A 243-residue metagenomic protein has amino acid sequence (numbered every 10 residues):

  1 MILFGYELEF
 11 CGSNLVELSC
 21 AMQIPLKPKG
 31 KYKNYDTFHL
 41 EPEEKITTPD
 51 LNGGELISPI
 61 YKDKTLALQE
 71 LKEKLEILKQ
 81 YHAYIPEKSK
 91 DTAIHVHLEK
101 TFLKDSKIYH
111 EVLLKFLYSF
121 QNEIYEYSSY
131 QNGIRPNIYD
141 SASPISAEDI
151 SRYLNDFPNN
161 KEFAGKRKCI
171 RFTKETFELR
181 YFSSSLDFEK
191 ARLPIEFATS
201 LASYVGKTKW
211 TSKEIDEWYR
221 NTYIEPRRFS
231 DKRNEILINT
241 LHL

Functional and structural regions predicted by a protein language model:
M1-Y84, K90: Terminal catalytic/cofactor-binding subdomain
L3-G5, T48-D50, K107-S185: Aromatic/basic-lined ligand-recognition segments that form π-stacking hydrophobic pockets flanked by Lys/Arg to engage
E9, P86-L103, T176-R180: Histidine-centered divalent-metal-coordination microenvironment in nucleic-acid enzymes
G12, I60-K62, L98-F102, S183-S185: Active-site-proximal loop/turn and secondary-structure-junction residues that shape catalytic pockets, frequently
L18, K64-K74, T101-S129, D187-A202 (+1 more regions): Helical (often loop-to-helix) elements that flank the catalytic cores of nucleotide-handling enzymes
Y84-E87, N122-N137, S203-E235: Flexible helix-coil linker/hinge segments at domain or subdomain boundaries
I108-L114, P144, T222-L241: Short, low-order "capping/linker" segments at domain edges
F172-R227: Modules that initiate DNA replication and primer synthesis
